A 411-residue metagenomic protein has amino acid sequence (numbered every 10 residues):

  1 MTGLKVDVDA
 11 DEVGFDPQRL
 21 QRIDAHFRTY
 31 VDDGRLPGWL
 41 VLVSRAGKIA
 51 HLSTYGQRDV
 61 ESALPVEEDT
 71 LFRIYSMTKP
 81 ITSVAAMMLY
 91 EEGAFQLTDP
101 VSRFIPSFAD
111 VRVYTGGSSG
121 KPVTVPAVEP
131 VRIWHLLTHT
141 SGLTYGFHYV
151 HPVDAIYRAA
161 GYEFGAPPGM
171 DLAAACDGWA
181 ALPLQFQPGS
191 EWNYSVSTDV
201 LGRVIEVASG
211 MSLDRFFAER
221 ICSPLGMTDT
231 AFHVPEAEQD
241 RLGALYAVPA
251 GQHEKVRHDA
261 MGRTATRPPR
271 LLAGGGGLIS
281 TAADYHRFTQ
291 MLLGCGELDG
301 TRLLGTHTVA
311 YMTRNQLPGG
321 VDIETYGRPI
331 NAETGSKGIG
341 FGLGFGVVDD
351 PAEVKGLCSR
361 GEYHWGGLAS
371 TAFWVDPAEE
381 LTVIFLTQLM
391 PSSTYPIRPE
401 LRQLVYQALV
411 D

Functional and structural regions predicted by a protein language model:
T2-G3, D110-L357: Short, surface-exposed loop or secondary-structure junction motifs that flank catalytic or metal-binding residues
L4, D11-I74, A94-Q96, D110-P122 (+3 more regions): Short, conserved catalytic-motif segment at the N-terminal edge
D16, K79, T281: Short, conserved phosphate/pyrophosphate- and ester-handling motifs at nucleotide-, phospho-/glycolipid
D24-F27, G47, R73-V101, T198-E206 (+2 more regions): Active-site SXXK
A50, F373-W374, E380-L389: Short, well-ordered beta-strand elements
T54-G56, A260, T387: Short clusters of small/polar residues that mark proteolytic maturation junctions
S102-A109: Acidic helix-start/capping segments at beta-turn-to-alpha-helix junctions
G344, R360, W365-V375: Short glycine-rich, acidic/polar surface loops and turns
